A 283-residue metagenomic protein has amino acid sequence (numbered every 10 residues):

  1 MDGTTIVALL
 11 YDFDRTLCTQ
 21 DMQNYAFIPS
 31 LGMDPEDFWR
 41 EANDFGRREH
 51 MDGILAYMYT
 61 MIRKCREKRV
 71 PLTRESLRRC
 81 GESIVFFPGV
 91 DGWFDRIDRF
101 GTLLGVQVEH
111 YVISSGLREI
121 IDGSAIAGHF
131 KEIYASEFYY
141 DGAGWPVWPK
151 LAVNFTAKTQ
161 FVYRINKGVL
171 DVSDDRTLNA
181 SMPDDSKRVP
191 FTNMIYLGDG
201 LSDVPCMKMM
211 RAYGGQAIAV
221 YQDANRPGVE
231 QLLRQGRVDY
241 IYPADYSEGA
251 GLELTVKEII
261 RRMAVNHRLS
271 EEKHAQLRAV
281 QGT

Functional and structural regions predicted by a protein language model:
M1-D2, F191: Short, basic/aromatic recognition patches
D2-G142, V238: Alpha-helical substrate-recognition element adjacent to the catalytic core
P88-Y111, S115-T283: C-terminal cap/substrate-recognition subdomain and adjoining C-terminal extension of metal-dependent phosphatase-like
